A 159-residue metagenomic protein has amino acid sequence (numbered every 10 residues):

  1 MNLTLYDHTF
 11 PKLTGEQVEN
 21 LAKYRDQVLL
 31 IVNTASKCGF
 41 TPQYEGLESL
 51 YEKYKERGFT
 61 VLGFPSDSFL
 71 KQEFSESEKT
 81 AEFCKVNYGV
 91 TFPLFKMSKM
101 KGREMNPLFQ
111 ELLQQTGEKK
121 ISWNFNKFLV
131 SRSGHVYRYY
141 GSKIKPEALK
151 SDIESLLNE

Functional and structural regions predicted by a protein language model:
M1-A22: N-terminal "domain-start" segment that seeds a small globular fold
N20-A22, E52-K53, G117-I121: Surface-exposed acidic, glycine-flexible loop patches that form ligand/cofactor-binding and adhesion interfaces
A22-K23, G141: Short clusters of small/polar residues that mark proteolytic maturation junctions
K23-L29: Proline/glycine-enriched tight loop/beta-turn segments at coil->beta junctions that connect or precede beta-strands
L29-I31, L62, F128: Conserved hydrophobic packing residues within short motifs/helices of P-loop NTPase cores of ABC-family ATPases
N33-K37: Amphipathic alpha-helical repeat scaffolds
F40-M105: Structural microenvironment flanking redox-active thiols in thiol-disulfide oxidoreductases
P107-Q110, Q114-E159: Thiol-/selenol-based redox modules, centered on thioredoxin-like and closely related oxidoreductase domains
